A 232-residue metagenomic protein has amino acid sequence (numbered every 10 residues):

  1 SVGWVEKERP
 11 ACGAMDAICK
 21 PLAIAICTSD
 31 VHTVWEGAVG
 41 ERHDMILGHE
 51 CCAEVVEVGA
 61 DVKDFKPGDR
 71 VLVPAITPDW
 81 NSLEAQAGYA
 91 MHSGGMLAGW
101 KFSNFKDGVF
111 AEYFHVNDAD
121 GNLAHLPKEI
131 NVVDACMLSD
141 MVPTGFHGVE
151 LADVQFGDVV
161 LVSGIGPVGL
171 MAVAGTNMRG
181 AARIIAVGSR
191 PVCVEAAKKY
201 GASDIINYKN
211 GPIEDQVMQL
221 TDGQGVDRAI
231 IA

Functional and structural regions predicted by a protein language model:
V2-E8: Short glycine/threonine/proline-enriched tight-turn/helix- or strand-capping micro-motif at secondary-structure
K7, P21, D30, A53-V55 (+8 more regions): Buried hydrophobic positions in well-ordered alpha/beta secondary-structure cores of metabolic enzymes
R9-I24, W35-E84, P127-E129: Glycine-rich beta-strand-centered segment in the early N-terminal region that forms part of a ligand/cofactor-binding
S29-W35: Cytochrome P450 core scaffold surrounding the K-helix E-X-X-R motif and the conserved "meander" helix-loop region
H32, H49, H147: Histidine-centered active-site/metal-ligand motif
V71, H125-G211, D215, R228-I230: Mid-domain Rossmann-like dinucleotide-binding core that forms the NAD(H)/NADP(H) cofactor-binding site
D79-S163: NAD(P)H dinucleotide-binding glycine-rich loop of Rossmann-like/cofactor-binding domains, especially the beta1-alpha1
L220-R228: A glycine-rich helix->loop->beta "capping" turn within Rossmann-like NAD(P)(H)-dependent oxidoreductase domains
